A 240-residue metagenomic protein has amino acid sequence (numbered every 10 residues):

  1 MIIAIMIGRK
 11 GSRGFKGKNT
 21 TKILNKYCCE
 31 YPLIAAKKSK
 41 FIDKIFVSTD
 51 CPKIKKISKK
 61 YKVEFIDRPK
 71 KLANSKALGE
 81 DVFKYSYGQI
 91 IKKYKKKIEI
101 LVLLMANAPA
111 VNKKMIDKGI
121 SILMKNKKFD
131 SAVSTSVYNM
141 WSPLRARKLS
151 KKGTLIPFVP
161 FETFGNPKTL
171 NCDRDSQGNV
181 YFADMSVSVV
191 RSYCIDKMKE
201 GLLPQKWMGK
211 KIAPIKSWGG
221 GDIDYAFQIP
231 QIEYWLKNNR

Functional and structural regions predicted by a protein language model:
M1-K16: N-terminal nucleotide-binding beta1-loop-alpha1 segment
T21-K22, V47: Conserved SAM-binding loop
C28-K44: A short, N-terminal amphipathic alpha-helix
I42, K96-I98, N126-F129: Short, high-confidence coil segments that cap the C-terminus of an alpha-helix and link into the following beta-strand
F46, P52-V102, A110-V111, M115-K118: Short phosphate-binding loop-to-helix
K55, I195-D196, I229: A generic structural signal for short hydrophobic patches within well-formed alpha-helices
D81, P109-L203, I215-K216: Conserved core of the sugar-phosphate nucleotidyltransferase
G201-G221, A226, P230, Y234-R240: Catalytic donor-sugar/metal-binding loop of nucleotide-sugar-dependent glycosyltransferases
